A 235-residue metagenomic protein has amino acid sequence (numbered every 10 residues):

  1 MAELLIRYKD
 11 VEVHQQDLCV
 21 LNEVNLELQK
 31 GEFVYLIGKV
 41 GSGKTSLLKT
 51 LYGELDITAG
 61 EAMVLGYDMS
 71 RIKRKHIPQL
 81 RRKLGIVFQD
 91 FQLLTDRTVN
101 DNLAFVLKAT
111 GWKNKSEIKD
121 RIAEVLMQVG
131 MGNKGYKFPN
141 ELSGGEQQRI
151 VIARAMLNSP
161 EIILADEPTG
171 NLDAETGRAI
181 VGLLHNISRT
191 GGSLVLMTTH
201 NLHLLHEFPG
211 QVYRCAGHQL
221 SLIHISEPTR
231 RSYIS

Functional and structural regions predicted by a protein language model:
Y52: Helix-to-loop junction immediately C-terminal to a conserved catalytic motif
G60-D68: Conserved ABC transporter NBD signature motif
D96-F105: Short coil-to-helix segment of the ABC ATPase nucleotide-binding domain corresponding to the Q-loop/switch region
F138-L142, E146-Q148: Conserved ABC ATPase signature
L157-E161: A short, proline-enriched helix->beta-strand linker immediately N-terminal to the Walker B motif in ABC-type P-loop
I163-D166: Catalytic Walker B motif of ABC-type/P-loop ATPase nucleotide-binding domains
I223-S235: Single conserved hydrophobic/aromatic residue that forms the stacking wall/gate of nucleotide- or nucleobase-binding
